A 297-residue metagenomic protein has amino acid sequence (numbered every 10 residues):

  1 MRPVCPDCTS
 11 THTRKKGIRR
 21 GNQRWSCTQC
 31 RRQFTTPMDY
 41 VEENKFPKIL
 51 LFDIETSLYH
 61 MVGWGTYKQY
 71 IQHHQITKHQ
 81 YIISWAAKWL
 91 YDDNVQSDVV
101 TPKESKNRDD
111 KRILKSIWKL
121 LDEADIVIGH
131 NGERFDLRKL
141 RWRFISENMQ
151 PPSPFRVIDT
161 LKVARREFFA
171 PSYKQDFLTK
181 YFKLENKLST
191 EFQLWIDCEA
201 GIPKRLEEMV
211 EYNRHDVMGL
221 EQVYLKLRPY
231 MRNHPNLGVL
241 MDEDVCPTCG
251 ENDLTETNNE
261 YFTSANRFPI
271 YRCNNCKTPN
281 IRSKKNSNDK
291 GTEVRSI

Functional and structural regions predicted by a protein language model:
P3-P6, W25, D244-P247, P269-Y271: Cys/His-enriched microdomains
D7-S10, Q29, P247-T248, N275: Short, cysteine/histidine-rich loop/knuckle motifs that typically chelate Zn2+
H12-T13, F34, N252-L254, N280: Cys/His-rich microdomains that often coordinate metals
R14-R19, P37-Y40, E256-Y261, S283-N286: Short Cys/His-rich "knuckle" micro-motifs
R20-Q33, A265-P279: Cysteine-rich micro-motifs
R31-E42, C273-V294: Short metal-binding segments enriched for Cys and/or His
Y40-L121: Conserved RNase H-like, two-metal-ion catalytic cores of nucleic-acid enzymes
P47, Q80-D98, E123-P229, N233-L237: Metal-dependent phosphoesterase core characteristic of DEDDh/y 3'-5' exonuclease domains
